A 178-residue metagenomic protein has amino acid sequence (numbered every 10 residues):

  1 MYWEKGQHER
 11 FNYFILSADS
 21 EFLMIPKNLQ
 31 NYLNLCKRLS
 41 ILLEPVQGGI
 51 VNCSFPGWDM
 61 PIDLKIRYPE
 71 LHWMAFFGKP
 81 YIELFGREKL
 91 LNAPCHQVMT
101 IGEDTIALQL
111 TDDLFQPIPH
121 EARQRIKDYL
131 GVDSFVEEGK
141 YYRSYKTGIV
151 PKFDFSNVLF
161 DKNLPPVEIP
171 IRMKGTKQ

Functional and structural regions predicted by a protein language model:
M1-P61: Internal, hydrophobic cores of structured domains that mediate oligomerization or house catalytic pockets within large
G57-Q178: C-terminal interaction module
